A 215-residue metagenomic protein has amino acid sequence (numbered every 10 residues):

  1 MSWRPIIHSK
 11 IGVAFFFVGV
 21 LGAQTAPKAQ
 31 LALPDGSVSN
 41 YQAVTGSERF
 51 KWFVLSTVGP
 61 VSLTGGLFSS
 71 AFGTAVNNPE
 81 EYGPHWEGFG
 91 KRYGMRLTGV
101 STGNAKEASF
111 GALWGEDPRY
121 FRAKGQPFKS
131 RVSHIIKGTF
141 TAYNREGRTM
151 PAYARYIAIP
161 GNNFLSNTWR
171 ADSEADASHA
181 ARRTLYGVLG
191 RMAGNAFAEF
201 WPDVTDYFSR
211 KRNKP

Functional and structural regions predicted by a protein language model:
M1-V13: Bacterial N-terminal signal peptides that target proteins for export
A14-R96, E107, G111-A112, E116 (+4 more regions): N-terminal targeting leaders of membrane proteins
L63-F72, T102, Y156-N163: Hydrophobic alpha-helical transmembrane segments of multi-pass integral membrane proteins
G147, P151, Y156-P160, F164-D172: Helix-rich interaction surfaces within compact, conserved domain-sized segments that mediate assembly or partner
